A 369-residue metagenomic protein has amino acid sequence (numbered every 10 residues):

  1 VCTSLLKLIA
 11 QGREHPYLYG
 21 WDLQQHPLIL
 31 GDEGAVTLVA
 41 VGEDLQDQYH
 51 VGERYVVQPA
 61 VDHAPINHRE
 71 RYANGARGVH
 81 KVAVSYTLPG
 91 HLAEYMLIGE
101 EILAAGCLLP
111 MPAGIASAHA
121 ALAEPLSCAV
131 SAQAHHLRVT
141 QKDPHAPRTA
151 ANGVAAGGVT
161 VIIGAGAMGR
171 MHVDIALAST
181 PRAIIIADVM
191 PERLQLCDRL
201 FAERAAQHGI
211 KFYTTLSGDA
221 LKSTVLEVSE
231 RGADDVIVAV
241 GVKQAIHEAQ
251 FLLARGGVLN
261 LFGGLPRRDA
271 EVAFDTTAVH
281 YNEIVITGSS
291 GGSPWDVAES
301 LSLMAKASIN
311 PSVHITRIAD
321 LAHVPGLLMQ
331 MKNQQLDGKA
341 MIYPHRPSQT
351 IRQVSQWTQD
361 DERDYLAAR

Functional and structural regions predicted by a protein language model:
E14-H68, P112: Glycine-rich beta-strand-centered segment in the early N-terminal region that forms part of a ligand/cofactor-binding
G20, D62-N152, V159: NAD(P)H dinucleotide-binding glycine-rich loop of Rossmann-like/cofactor-binding domains, especially the beta1-alpha1
C128, M168, A176: Hydrophobic/small residue at the entry helix of a nucleotide-binding pocket
T140, R199, A220-T224, H247-F251 (+1 more regions): C-terminal hydrophobic helical "lid"/dimerization subdomain of Rossmann-like NAD(P)H-dependent oxidoreductases
A156-A165, V173, L177-E248: Adenosine-nucleotide cofactor-binding segment
A206-G209, V258, A273-V313, A367-A368: Rossmann-fold dehydrogenase core element
L253-R255: Helix-to-beta-strand junctions that scaffold the AdoMet/dcAdoMet cofactor pocket in Class I SAM-dependent enzymes
